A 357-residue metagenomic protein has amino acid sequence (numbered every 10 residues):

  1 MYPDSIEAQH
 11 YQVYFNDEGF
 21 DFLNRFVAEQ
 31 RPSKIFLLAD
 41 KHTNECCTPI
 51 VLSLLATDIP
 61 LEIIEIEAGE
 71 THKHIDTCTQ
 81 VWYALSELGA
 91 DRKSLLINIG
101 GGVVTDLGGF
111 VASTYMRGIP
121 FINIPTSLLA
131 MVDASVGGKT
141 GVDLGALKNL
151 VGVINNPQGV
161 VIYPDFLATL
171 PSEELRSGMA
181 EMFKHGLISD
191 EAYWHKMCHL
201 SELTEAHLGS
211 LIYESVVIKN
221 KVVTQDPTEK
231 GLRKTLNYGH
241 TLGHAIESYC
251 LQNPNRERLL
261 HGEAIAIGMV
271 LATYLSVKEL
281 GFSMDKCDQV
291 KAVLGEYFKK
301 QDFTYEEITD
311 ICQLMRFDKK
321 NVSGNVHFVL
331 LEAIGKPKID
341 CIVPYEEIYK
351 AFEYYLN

Functional and structural regions predicted by a protein language model:
M1-S94: ATP/NTP phosphate-donor binding region
Q9, Q225, C250, I348-N357: Catalytic, metal-anchored helix/loop core of enzyme active sites in primary metabolism
A90, N156-G159, D165-F166, S172 (+9 more regions): Generic secondary-structure signature for well-ordered alpha-helical cores
V103-F110, M131, H244-A245: Short glycine/serine/threonine-rich phosphate/pyrophosphate-binding segments that cradle anionic phosphate groups
F110-L200: A glycine/threonine-rich phosphate-anchoring loop and its flanking beta-alpha core in nucleotide/phosphate-binding
A180-M182, M284-N357: C-terminal charged capping/lid subdomain of soluble metabolic enzymes
K196-T309: Active-site segments that bind and position negatively charged phosphate/pyrophosphate groups
